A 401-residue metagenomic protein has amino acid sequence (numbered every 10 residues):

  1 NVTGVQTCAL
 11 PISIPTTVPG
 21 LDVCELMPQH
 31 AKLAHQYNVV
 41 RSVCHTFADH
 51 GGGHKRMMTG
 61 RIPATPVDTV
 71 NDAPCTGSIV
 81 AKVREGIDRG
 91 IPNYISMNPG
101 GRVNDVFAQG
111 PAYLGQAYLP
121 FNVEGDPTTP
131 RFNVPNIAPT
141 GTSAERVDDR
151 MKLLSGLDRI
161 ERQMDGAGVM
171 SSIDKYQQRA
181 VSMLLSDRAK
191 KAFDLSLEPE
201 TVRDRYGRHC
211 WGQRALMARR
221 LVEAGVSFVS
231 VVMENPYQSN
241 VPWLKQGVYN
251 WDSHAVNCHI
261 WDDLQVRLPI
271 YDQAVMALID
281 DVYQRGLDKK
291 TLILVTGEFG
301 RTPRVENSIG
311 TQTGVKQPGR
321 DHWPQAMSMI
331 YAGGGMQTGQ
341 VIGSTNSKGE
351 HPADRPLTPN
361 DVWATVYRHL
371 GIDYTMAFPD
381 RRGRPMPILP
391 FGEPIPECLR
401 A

Functional and structural regions predicted by a protein language model:
V5-A401: Ligand-binding pockets and gating/stacking loops
